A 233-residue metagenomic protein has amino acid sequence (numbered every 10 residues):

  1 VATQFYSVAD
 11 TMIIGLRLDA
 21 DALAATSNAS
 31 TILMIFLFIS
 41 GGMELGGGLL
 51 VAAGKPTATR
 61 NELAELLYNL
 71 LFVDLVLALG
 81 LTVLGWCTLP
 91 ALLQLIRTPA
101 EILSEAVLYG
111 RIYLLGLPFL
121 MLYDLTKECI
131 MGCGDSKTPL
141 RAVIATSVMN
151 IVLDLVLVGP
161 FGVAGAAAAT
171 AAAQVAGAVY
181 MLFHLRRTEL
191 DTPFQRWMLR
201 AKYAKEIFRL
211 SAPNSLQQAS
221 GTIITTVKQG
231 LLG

Functional and structural regions predicted by a protein language model:
Q4, T31, N69, A78 (+3 more regions): Residue-level recognition of pore/gate-forming positions within transmembrane alpha-helices of multi-pass
Q4-A24, L93-A100, V156-F161, S215 (+1 more regions): Helix-terminus/linker motif at the lipid-water interface of multi-pass membrane proteins
F5-V8, M12, I39, L79-P90 (+7 more regions): Membrane-embedded alpha-helical segments of multi-pass transporters/permeases
L23-V83, L120-P139, T226-Q229, G233: Small-residue-rich hydrophobic transmembrane alpha-helices
M34, D74, Y113, P139 (+5 more regions): Residue-level signature of transmembrane alpha-helical cores of multipass secondary-active transporters and flippases
C87, A100-Y123: Alpha-helical transmembrane segments of multi-pass membrane proteins
K137, S147-V179: Membrane-interface helix-loop junctions in multi-pass transport and translocation proteins
T170, L182-T225: Interhelical loop/hinge segments that connect adjacent transmembrane helices in multipass membrane
